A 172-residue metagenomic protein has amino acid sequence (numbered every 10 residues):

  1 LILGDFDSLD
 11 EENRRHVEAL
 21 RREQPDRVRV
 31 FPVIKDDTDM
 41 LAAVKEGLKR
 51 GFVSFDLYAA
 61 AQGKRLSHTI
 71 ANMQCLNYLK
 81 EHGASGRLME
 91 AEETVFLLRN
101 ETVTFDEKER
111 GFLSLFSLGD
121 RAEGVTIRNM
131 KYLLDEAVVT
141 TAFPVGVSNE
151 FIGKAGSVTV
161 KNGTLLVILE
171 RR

Functional and structural regions predicted by a protein language model:
L1-K80: Acidic/Gly/His-enriched mid-domain segments of enzyme catalytic cores or analogous surface patches that mediate
H16-L20, T38-K45, G63-S67, M89-L98 (+2 more regions): Low-complexity, flexible helical/coil segments
R22, K49, Y78-S85, D120 (+2 more regions): Generic secondary-structure signature for well-ordered alpha-helical cores
D26-P32, G83-R87, G111-S114: A glycine-rich helix N-cap at a beta->alpha junction
G47, G63-E109, A155: Conserved phosphate- and dinucleotide-binding cores of soluble alpha/beta proteins, encompassing both enzyme active
S54-F55, G86, L165: Hydrophobic anchor at the start of a short beta-strand that flanks the dinucleotide cofactor-binding loop
Y58-A60, M89-E90, F116: Short beta-strand segments
E93, L98-R172: Long, charged alpha-helical interface segments
